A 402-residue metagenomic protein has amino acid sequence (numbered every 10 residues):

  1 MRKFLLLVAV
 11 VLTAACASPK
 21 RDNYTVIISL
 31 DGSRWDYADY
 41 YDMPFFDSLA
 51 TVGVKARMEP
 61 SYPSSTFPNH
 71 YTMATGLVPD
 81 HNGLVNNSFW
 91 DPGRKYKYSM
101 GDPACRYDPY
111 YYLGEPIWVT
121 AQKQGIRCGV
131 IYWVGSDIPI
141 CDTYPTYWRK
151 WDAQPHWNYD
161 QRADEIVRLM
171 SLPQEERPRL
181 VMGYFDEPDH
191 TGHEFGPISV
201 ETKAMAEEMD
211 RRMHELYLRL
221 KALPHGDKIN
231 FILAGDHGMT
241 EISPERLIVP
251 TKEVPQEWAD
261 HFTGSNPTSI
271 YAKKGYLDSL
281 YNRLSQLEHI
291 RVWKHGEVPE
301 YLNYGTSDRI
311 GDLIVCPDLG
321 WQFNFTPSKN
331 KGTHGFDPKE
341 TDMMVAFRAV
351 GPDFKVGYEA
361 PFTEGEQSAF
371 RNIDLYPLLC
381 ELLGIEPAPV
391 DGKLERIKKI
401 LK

Functional and structural regions predicted by a protein language model:
A14-A15: C-terminal motif of bacterial Sec signal peptides marking the signal peptidase cleavage site
I27, F45, E208-V249: Metal-dependent active-site segment of extracytoplasmic phospho-/sulfohydrolases and closely related
A38-N82: Short, structured active-site-proximal loop/turn typified by the sulfatase FGly-forming signature C/S-X-P-X-R
L77-G196: His/Asp/Glu-rich, glycine-adjacent segments that coordinate divalent cations and/or stabilize oxyanion chemistry on
Y159-M170, P188-I229, L379: A long, amphipathic alpha-helix that forms part of the scaffold/cap immediately adjacent to metal-dependent active
K228, H237-K273: Acidic/histidine-rich catalytic neighborhood
F262-E381: Active-site neighborhoods of enzymes that stabilize oxyanions during catalysis
